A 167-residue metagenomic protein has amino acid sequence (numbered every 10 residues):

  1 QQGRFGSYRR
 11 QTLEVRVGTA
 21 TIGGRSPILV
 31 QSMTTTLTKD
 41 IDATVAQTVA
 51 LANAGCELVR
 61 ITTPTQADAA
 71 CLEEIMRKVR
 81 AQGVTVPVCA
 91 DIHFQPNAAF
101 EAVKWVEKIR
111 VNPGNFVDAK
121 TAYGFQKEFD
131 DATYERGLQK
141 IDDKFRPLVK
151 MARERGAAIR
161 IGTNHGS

Functional and structural regions predicted by a protein language model:
Q1-I61, Q66-V88, I92-S167: Alpha/beta enzyme core
